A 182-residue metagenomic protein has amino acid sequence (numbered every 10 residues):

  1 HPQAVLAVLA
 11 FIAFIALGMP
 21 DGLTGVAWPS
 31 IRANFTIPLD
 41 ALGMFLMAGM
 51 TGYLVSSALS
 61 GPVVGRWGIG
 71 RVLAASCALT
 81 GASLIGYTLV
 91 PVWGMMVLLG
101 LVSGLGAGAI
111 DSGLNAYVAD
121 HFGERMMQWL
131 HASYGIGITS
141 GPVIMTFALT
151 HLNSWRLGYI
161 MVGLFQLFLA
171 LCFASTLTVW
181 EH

Functional and structural regions predicted by a protein language model:
V5-I37, S57: Extracytoplasmic
L9-A10, V92-G100: Short hydrophobic/alpha-helical segments at membrane-entry points of transmembrane helices in Major Facilitator
G22, G49-A58, T139: Residue-level signature of mid-helix packing/kink "hotspots" within the transmembrane helices of 12-pass Major
T36, G68, L89-G94: Helix-breaking motifs and short loop linkers at transmembrane-helix boundaries and internal kinks in secondary membrane
S56-I69, L149: Helix-to-loop junctions at the C-terminal end of transmembrane segments in multipass secondary transporters
R71-G86, G94: Structural signature of the two symmetry-related core transmembrane helices
L99-Y134: Cytoplasmic helix-loop-helix junction between adjacent transmembrane helices in 12-TM secondary transporters
L157-S175: Symmetry-related core transmembrane helices of the 12-TM Major Facilitator Superfamily/SLC fold
